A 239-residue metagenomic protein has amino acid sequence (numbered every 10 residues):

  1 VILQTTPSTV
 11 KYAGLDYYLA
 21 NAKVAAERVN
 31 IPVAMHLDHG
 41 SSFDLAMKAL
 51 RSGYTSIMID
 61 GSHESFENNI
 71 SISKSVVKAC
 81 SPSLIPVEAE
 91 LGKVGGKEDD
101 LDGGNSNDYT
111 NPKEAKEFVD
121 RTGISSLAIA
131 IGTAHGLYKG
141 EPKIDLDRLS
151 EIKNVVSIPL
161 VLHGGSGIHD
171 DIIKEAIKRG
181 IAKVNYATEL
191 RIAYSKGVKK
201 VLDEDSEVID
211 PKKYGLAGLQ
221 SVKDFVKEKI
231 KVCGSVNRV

Functional and structural regions predicted by a protein language model:
V1-Q4, S8, D16-N30, H39-I158 (+6 more regions): Alpha/beta enzyme core
Y12: Cofactor-binding active-site loop characterized by glycine-rich and histidine/acidic residues
L162-G164: Thr-Gly-centered strand-to-loop micro-motif
R191-I192, A217: Short, highly charged low-complexity linear segments
E207-G215: Short beta-alpha connecting loops at secondary-structure transitions that line or flank enzyme active sites
G215-G218, V222, V226: Family-specific functional microsites
